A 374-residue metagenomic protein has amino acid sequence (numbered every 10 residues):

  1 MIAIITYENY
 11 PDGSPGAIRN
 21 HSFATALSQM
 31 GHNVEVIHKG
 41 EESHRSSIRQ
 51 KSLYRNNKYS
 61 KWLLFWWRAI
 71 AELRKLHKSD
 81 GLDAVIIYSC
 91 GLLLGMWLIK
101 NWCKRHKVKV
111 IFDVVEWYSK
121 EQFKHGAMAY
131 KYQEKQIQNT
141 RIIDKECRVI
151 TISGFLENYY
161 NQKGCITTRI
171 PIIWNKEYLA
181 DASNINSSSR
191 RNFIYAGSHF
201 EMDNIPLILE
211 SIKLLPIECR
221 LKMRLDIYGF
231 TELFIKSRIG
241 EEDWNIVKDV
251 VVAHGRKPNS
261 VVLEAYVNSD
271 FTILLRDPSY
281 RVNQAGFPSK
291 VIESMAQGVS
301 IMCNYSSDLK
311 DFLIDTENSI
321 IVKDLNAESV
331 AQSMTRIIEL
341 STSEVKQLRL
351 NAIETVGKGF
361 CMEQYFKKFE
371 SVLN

Functional and structural regions predicted by a protein language model:
D12, D203, P258-E264, T272-E293 (+1 more regions): Nucleotide-sugar-dependent
S22-T25, W67-R74, L94, N101-H106 (+4 more regions): Membrane-proximal helix-turn-helix segments that form the acceptor-binding/catalytic region of lipid-linked
H38, Q136-D181: Donor nucleotide-sugar binding/catalytic pocket of nucleotide-sugar-dependent glycosyltransferases
E42, A196, M223-I239: Glycosyltransferase donor-sugar binding loop
I150, N184-I212, D226: Conserved donor-binding/catalytic core segment of Leloir-type glycosyltransferases
G229, K236-E264, N268: Nucleotide-activated donor-binding/catalytic signature segment of Leloir-type glycosyltransferases, i.e., the conserved
D315-T316, I320-E328, I337-T342: Conserved acidic donor-binding segment of nucleotide-sugar-dependent glycosyltransferases
S343-G359: A short, well-ordered alpha-helix in the C-terminal region of glycosyltransferases
